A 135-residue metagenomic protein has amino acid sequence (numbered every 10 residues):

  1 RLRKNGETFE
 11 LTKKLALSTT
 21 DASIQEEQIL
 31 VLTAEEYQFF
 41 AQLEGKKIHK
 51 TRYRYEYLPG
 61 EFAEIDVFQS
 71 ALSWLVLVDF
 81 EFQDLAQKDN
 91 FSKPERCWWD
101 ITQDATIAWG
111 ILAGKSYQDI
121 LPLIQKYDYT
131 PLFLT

Functional and structural regions predicted by a protein language model:
R1-T135: Phosphate-end processing signature that detects enzymes handling 5′-triphosphorylated RNA and polyphosphate
